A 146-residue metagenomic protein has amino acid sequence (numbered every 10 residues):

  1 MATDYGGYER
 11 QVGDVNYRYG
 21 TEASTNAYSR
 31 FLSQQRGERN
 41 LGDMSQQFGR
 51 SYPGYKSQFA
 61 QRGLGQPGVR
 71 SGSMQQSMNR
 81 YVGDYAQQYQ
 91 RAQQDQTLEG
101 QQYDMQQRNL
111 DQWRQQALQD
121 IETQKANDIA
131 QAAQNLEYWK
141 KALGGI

Functional and structural regions predicted by a protein language model:
M1-I146: Glycine-/small-residue-biased sites that favor an extended, beta-strand-like backbone and mark sterically tight motif
